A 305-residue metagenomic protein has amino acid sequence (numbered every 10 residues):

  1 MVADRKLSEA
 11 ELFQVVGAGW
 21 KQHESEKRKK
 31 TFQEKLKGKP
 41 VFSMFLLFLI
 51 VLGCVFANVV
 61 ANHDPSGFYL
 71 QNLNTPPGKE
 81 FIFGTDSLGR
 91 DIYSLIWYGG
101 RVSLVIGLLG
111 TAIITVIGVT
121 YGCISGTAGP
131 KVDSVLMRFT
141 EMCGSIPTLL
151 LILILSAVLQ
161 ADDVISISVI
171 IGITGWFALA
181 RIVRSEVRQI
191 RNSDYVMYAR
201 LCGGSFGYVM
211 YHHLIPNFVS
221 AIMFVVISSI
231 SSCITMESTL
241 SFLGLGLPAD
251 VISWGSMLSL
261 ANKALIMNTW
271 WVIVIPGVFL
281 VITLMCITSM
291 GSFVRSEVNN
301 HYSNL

Functional and structural regions predicted by a protein language model:
M1-F45, S289-L305: Transmembrane alpha-helical segments of polytopic membrane transport and secretion proteins
D4-S8, G53-S87, L243-I252: Hydrophobic alpha-helical transmembrane segments of membrane transport/permease proteins and related membrane-embedded
K27-K35, H63-T111, S259-G277: Periplasmic/extracellular loop-to-transmembrane helix junction in inner-membrane transport proteins
A57-V60, I106-E141, L153: Transmembrane-helix boundary motif in ABC transporter permease subunits
I82, D86, I92, G126-R181 (+2 more regions): Generic hydrophobic transmembrane alpha-helix motif, especially the helices
R90-V105, L109, G129-M137, R191-N192 (+1 more regions): Amphipathic cytosolic juxtamembrane alpha-helices at the membrane-cytosol interface of multi-pass membrane transporters
A157-L159, V187, M236-I275, F279: Glycine-rich helix-loop "coupling/hinge" segments at transmembrane-helix boundaries in multipass transporters
D163, T174, I227-S228, T269-L305: C-terminal transmembrane helix and the adjacent membrane-cytosol boundary/short C-terminal tail of inner/organellar
